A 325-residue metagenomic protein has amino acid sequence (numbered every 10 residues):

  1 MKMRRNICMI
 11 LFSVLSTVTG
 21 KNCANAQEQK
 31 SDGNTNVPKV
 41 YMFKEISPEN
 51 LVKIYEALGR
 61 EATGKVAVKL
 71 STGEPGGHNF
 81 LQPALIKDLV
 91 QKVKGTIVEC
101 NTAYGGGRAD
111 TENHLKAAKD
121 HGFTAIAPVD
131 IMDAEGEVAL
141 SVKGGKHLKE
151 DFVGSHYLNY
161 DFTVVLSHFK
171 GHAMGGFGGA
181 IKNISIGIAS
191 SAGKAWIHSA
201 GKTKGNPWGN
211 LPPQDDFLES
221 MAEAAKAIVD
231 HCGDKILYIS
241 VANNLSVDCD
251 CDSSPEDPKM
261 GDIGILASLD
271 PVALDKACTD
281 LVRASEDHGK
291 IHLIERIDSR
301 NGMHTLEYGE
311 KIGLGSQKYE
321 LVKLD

Functional and structural regions predicted by a protein language model:
M1-C8: N-terminal export leaders
V14-T35: Bacterial Sec-dependent signal peptides at the C-terminal "C-region" and cleavage site
D32-K87, K92-D325: Extended, low-polarity segments enriched in aliphatic/aromatic residues
